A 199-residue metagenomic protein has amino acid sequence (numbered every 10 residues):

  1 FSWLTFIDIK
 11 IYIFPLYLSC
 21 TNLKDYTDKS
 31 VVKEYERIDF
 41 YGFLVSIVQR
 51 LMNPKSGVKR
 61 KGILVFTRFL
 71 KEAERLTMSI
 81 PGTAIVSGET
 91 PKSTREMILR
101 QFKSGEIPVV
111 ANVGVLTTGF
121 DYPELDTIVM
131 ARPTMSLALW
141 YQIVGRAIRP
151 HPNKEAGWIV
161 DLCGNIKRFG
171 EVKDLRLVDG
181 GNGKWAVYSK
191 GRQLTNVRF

Functional and structural regions predicted by a protein language model:
F1-L64, G183-Y188: Conserved interdomain linker/interface between the two RecA-like ATPase lobes of SF2 helicase motors
L4-D8, P81-G82, P123-T127, N153-W158: Short glycine-/polar-rich loops that comprise or flank the Walker A/P-loop and associated switch/sensor motifs
Y41-G42, E96, V113, Y122 (+2 more regions): Amphipathic alpha-helical transducer elements in NTP-driven molecular machines
L64, E72-T118: Conserved helicase ATPase core of P-loop NTP-dependent helicases/translocases
V109-V129, G145-R149: SF2 helicase motor core recognition
A138-Q142, R146-L177: Conserved segment of the helicase C-terminal RecA-like domain
K184, Y188-F199: Non-catalytic terminal extensions of ATP-dependent helicases
